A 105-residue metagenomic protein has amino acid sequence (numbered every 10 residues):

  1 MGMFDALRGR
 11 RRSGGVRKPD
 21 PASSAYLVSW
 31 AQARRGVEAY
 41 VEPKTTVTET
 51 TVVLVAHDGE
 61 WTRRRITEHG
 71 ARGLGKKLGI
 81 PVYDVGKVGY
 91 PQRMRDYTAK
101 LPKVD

Functional and structural regions predicted by a protein language model:
M1-D105: Intrinsic disorder
